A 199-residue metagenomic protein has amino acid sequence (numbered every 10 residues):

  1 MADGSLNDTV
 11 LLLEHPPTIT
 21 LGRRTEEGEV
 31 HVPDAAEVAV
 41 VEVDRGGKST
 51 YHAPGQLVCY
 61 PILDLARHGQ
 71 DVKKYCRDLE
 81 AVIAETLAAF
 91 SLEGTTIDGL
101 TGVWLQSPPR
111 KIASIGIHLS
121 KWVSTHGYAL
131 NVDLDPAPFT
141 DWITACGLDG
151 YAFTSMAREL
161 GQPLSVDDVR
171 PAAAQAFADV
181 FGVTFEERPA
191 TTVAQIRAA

Functional and structural regions predicted by a protein language model:
M1-I112, P163-L164, A194-A199: N-terminal lobe of the biotin/lipoate ligase/transferase fold
T18, S49, C76, V123-T125 (+2 more regions): Long, contiguous hydrophobic alpha-helical segments, chiefly transmembrane helices and signal peptides
R23-H31, A39, I112-V132, P136: Short, conserved beta-strand/beta-arch hydrophobic-aromatic motifs that form part of recognition grooves or interface
C59-P61, T101, I115-I117, Y128-V132 (+1 more regions): A structural signal for short, well-ordered beta-strand segments
W104, H118, V123, D133-A199: C-terminal accessory segment of soluble enzyme catalytic cores
